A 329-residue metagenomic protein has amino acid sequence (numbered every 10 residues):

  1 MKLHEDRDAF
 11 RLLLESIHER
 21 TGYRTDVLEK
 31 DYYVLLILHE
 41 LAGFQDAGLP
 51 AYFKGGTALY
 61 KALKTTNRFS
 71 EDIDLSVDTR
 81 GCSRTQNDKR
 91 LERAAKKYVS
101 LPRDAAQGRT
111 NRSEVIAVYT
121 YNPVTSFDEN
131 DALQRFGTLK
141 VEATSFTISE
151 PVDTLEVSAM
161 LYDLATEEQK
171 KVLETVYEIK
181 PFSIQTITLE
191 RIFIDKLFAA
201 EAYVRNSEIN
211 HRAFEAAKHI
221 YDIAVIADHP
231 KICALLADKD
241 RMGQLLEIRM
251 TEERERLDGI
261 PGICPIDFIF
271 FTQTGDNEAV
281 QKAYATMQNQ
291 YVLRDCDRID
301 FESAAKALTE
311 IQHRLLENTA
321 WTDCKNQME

Functional and structural regions predicted by a protein language model:
M1-A51, L63-N67, D78-E329: Structured mid-to-C-terminal alpha-helical surface segments
F53-T57: Glycine-rich beta-strand-to-loop/alpha-helix junction loops that act as flexible
Y60: Betabetaalpha-Me/HNH-type nuclease active-site subdomain
